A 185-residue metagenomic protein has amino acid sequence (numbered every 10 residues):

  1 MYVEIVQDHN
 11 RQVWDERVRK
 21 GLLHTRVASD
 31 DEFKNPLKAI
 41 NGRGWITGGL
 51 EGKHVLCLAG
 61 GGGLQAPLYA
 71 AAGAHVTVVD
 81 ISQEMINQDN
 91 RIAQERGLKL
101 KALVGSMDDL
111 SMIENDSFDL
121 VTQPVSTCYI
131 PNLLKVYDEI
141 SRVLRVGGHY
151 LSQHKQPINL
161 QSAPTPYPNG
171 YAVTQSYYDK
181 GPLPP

Functional and structural regions predicted by a protein language model:
M1-E51, L64-Q65, I92: Conserved class I S-adenosyl-L-methionine
G52-H54, D116: Nucleotide donor/acceptor-binding cores
H54-D109: Class I SAM-dependent methyltransferase SAM/SAH-binding core
V78, T122, S152-H154: Hydrophobic residues in well-ordered beta-strands that form the structural core
S111-V121: A short acidic, Gly/Pro-enriched loop at the edge of an enzyme's catalytic core that lines a small-molecule cofactor
D119-L134: A short SAM/SAH-binding and catalytic strip from SAM-dependent methyltransferases
L134-H149: A short glycine-rich, Lys/Arg-flanked "PGG" loop and its adjoining helix->strand segment in the class I
H149-P184: Conserved class I S-adenosyl-L-methionine
